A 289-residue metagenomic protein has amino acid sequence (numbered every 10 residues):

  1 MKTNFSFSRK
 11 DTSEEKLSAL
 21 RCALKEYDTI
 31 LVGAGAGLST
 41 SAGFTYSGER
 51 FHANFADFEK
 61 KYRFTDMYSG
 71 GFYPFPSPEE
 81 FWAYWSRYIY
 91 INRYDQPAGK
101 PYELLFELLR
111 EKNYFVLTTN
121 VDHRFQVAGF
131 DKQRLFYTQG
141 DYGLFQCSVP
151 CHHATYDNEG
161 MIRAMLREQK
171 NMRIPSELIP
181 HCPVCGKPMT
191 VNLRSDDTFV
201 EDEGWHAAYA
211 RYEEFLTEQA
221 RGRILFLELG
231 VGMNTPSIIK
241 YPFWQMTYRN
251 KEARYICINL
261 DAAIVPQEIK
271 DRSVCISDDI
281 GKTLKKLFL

Functional and structural regions predicted by a protein language model:
M1-L289: Conserved catalytic alpha/beta core of Sir2/sirtuin-type deacylases, generalized to analogous enzyme cores that bind
